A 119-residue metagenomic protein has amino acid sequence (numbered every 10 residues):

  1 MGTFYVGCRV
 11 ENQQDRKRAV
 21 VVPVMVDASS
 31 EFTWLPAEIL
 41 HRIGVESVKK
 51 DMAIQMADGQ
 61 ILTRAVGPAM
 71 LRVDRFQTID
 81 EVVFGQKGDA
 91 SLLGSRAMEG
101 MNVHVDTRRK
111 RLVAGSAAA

Functional and structural regions predicted by a protein language model:
M1-A119: Pepsin/retropepsin-fold aspartyl endopeptidases
